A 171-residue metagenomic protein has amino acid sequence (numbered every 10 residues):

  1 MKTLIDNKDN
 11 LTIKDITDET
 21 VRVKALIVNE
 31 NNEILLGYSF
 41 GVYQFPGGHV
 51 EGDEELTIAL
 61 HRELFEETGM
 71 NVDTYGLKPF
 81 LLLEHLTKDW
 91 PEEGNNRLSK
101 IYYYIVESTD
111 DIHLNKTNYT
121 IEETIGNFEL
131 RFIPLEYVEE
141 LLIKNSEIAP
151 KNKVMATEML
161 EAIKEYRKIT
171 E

Functional and structural regions predicted by a protein language model:
M1-K24, E30: Acidic, metal-coordinating catalytic segment for phosphate/diphosphate chemistry, firing primarily on the Nudix
K8-D15, D89-G94, T117-Y119: Short, P/G- and charge-enriched loop/turn segments at secondary-structure junctions
T17-E19, E93-K100, E122-N127: A generic structural micro-feature
N29-E67, N71: Conserved Nudix-box catalytic region and its N-terminal flanking loop in Nudix hydrolases and closely related
N29-N32, E107-I112, L135-Y137: Short loop segments at secondary-structure junctions
Y43, H113-E171: Nudix hydrolase/Nudix homology domain
N71-L82: A short coil-to-beta-strand element that immediately follows conserved catalytic motifs
H85-K116, R131: Active-site-adjacent beta-strand/loop module that shapes the phosphate/pyrophosphate-binding cleft
